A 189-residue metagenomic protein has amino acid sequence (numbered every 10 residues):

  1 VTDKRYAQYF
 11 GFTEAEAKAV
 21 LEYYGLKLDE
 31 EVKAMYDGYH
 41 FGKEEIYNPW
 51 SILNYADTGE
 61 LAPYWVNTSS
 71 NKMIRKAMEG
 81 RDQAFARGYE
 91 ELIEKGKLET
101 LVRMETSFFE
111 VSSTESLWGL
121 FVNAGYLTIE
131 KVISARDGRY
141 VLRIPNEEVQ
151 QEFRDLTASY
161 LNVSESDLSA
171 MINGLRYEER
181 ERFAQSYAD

Functional and structural regions predicted by a protein language model:
V1-D189: Phosphate-binding site recognition
